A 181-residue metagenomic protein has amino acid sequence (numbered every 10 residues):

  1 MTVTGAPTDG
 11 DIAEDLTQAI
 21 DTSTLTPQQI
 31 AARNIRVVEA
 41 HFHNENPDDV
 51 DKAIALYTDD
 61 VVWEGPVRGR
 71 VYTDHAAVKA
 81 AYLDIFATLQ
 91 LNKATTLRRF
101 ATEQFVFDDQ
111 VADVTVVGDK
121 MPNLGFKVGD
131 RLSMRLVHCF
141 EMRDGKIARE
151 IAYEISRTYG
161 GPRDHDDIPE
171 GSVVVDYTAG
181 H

Functional and structural regions predicted by a protein language model:
T2-I30, K79-H181: A beta-strand edge to alpha-helix "cap/lid" segment located at domain peripheries
T24-D59: Short acidic-aromatic low-complexity motifs
A31, E39, V71-Y72, F126: A generic secondary-structure micro-motif detector that highlights 1-2 residue hydrophobic/ambivalent hotspots embedded
F42, V67, R98-F100: Structured beta->alpha junctions
P47, T58, V62, L83 (+1 more regions): Short helix-capping and hinge/turn segments at secondary-structure transitions, especially at repeat and domain
D59, P66, D113: Histidine- and/or cysteine-centered catalytic micro-motif in compact active-site loops
W63-L83: Short solvent-exposed beta->alpha transition segments
